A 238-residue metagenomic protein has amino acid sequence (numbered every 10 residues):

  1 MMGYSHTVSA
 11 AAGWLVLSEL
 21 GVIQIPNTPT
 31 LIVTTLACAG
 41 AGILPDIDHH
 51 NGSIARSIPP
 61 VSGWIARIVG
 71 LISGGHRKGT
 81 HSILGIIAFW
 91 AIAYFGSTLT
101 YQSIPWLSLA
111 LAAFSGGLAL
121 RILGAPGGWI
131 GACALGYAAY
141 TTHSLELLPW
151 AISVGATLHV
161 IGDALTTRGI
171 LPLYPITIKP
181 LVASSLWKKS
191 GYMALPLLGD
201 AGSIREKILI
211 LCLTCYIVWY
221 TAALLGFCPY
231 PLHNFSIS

Functional and structural regions predicted by a protein language model:
M1-S238: N-terminal membrane-targeting hydrophobic helices
